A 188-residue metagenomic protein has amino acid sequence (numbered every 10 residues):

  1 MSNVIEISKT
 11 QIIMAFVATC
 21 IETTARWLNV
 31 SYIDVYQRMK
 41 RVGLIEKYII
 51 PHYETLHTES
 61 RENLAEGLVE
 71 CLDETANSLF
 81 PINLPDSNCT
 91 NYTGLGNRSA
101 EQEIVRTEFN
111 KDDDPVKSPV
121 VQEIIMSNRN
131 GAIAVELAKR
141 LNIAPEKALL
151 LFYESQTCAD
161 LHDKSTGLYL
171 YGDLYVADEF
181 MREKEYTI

Functional and structural regions predicted by a protein language model:
M1-I188: C-terminal alpha-helical interaction appendages
